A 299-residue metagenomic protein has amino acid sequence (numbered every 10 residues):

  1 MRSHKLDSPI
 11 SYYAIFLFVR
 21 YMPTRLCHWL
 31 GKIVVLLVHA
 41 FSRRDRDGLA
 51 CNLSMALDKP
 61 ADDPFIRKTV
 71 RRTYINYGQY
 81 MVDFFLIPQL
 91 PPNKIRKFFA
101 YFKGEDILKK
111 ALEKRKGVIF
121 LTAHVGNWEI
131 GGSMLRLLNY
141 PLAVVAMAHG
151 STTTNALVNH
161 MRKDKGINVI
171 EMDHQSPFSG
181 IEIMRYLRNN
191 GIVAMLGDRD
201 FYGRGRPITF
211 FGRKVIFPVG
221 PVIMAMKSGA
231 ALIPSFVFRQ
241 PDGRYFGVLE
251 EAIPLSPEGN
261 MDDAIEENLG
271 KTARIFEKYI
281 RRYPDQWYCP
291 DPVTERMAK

Functional and structural regions predicted by a protein language model:
M1-T122, N159: Membrane-anchoring hydrophobic helices of lipid-metabolizing enzymes
R2-S3, F41, K59, T69-R71 (+4 more regions): Non-catalytic C-terminal accessory region of glycerolipid acyltransferases and related lyso-lipid remodeling enzymes
D45, T152, R239: Catalytic machinery of carbohydrate-active enzymes, primarily nucleotide-sugar-dependent glycosyltransferases
F98-Y101, S151, D173-P177, K214-V215 (+1 more regions): A conditional alpha-helix N-cap/helix-loop micro-motif detector
K103, V145-M147, M172, E250-A252 (+1 more regions): Conserved beta-strand termini and adjacent loop/short-helix elements that scaffold enzyme active sites in alpha/beta
E105-K109, G132, V158-N159, I183-M184 (+1 more regions): Short amphipathic alpha-helical segments and helix-helix/interface helices
K114-H174, G203-R206: Catalytic core of membrane glycerolipid acyltransferases/transacylases, capturing the structured, soluble-facing
